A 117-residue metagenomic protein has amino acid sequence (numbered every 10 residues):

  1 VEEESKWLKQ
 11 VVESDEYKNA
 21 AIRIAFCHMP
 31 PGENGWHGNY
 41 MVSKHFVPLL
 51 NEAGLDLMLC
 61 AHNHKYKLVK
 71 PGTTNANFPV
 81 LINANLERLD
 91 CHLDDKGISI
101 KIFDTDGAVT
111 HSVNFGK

Functional and structural regions predicted by a protein language model:
V1-A76, V109-G116: His/acidic metal-ligating clusters that form di-metal
K67, P71-K117: Binuclear metal-dependent phosphoesterase catalytic core
